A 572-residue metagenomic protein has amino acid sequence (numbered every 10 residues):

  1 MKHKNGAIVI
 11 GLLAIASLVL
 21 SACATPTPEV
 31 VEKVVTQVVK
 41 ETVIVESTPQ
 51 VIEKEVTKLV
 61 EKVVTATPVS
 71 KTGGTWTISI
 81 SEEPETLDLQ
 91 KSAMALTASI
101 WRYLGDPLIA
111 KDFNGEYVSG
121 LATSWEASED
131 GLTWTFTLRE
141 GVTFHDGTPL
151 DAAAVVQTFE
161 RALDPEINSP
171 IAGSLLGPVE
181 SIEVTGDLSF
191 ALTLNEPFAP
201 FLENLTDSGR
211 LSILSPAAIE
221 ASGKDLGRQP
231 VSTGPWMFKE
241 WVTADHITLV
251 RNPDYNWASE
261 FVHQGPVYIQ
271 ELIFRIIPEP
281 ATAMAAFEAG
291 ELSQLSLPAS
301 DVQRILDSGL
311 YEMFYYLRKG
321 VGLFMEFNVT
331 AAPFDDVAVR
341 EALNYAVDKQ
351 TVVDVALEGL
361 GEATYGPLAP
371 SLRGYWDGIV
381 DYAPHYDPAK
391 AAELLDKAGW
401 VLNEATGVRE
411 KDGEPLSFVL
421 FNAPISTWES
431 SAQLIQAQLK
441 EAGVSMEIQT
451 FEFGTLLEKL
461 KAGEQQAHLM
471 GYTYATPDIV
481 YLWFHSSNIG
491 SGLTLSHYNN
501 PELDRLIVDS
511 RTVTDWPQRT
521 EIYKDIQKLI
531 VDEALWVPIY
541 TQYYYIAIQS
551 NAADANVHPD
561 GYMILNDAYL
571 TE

Functional and structural regions predicted by a protein language model:
S79-E129, Q157-E160, I167, V231: N-terminal lobe/hinge region of extracytoplasmic solute-binding protein
S81-W101, L121-T123, T148, F201-L211 (+2 more regions): A structural "hinge/loop" feature
D112-E116, T206-E271, A281, D387-K397: Gly/Pro-rich hinge or "lid" segments in bacterial periplasmic/extracellular proteins
T137, A172-A218, P235-V242: Surface-exposed binding/hinge segments that line and control ligand-binding clefts or catalytic entry sites
A162, S181-E183, K239-V250, I273-A331 (+5 more regions): Extracellular/periplasmic solute-recognition and catalytic clefts
G227, Y255-I305, P424, Q433-A437 (+1 more regions): Ligand-site clamp/hinge motif
W236, N328, A363-E404, A423-S430: Structural transition elements
V242-I247, A346-G378, S426-Q436, L456-E572: Detector for C-terminal structural segments
